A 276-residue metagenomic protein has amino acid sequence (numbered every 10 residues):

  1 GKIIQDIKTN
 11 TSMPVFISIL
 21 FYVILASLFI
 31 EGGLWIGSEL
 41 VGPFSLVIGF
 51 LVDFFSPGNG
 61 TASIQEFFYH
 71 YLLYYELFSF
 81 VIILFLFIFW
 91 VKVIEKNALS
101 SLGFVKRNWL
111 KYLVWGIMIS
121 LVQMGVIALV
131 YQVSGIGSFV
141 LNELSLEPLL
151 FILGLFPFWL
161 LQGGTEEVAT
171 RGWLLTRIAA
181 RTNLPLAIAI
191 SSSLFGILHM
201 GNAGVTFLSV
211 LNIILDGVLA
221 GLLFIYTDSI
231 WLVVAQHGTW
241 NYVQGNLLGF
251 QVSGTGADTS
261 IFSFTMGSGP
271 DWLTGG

Functional and structural regions predicted by a protein language model:
G1-S101, G245-G276: N-terminal, membrane-interfacial amphipathic/helix-forming hydrophobic leader that caps and precedes the first
K2-I4, Y22-W35, M124-A128, Q132 (+1 more regions): Transmembrane helix-loop-helix hairpins at the membrane interface of multi-pass integral membrane proteins
I36-E76, K96-T165, L175-R181: Juxtamembrane helix-loop-helix connectors linking adjacent transmembrane helices in multi-pass membrane enzymes
I94, V105, L222-I225: Structural motif
